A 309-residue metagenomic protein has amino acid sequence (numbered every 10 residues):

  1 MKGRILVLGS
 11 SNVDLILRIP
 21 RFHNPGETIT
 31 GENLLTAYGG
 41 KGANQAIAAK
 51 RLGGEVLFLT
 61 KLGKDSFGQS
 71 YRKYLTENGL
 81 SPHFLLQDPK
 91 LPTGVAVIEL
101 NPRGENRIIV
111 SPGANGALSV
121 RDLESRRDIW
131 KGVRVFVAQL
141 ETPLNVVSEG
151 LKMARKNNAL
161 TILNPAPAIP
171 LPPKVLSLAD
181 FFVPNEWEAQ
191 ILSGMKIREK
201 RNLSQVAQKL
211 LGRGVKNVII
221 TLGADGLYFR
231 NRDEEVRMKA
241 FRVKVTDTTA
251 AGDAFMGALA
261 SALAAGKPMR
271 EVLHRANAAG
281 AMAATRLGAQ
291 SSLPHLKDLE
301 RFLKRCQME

Functional and structural regions predicted by a protein language model:
M1-I5, I169-K174, K200-E309: Conserved phosphate-binding/catalytic region of the ribokinase-like
M1-K61, S66-E77, T246: Glycine-rich phosphate/adenosyl-contacting loop at the front of the ribokinase-like
L8, N33, L59-K64, H83-T93 (+2 more regions): Beta-strand->loop->alpha-helix junctions that form or flank phosphate-binding loops in nucleotide-handling enzymes
A46-E55, L100, S261-G266: Alpha-helix C-terminal capping segments
G79, G116-R121, T161-A168: Short gly/ser/thr-rich secondary-structure transition/capping motifs
H83-D88, I98-V135, L140: Conserved phosphate-binding/catalytic loop of the ribokinase/pfkB sugar-kinase fold
V133-Q205, A224-L227: Conserved beta-alpha-beta core of the PfkB/ribokinase-like small-molecule kinase fold
